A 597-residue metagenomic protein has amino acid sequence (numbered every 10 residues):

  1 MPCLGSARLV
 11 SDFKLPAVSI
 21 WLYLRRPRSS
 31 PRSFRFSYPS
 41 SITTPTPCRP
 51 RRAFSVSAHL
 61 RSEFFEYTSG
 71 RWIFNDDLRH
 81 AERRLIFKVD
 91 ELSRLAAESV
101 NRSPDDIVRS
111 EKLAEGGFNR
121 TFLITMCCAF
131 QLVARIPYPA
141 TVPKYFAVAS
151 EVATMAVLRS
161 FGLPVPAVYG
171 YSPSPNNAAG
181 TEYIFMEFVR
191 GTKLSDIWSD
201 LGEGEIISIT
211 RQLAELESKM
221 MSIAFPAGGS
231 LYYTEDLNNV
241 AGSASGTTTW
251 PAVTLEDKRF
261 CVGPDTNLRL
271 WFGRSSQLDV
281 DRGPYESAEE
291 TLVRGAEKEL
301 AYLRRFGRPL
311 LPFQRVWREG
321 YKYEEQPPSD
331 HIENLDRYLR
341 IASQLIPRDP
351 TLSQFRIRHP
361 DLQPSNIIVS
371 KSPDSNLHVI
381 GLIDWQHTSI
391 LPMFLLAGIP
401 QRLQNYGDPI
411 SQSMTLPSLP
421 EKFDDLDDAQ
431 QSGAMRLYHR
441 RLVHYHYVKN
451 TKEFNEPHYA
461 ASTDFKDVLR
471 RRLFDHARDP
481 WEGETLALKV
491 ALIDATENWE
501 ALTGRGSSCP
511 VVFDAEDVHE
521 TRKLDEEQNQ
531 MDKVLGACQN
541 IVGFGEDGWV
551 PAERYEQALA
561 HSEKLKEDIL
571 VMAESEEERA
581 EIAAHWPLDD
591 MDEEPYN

Functional and structural regions predicted by a protein language model:
P2-G5, V10-S195, D200-E203, R211 (+7 more regions): Conserved NTP-binding catalytic cores of kinases and kinase-like/nucleotidyltransferase enzymes across multiple kinase
F54, A58, D105-V108, F161 (+11 more regions): Fungi-biased regulatory scaffold/adaptor regions
R109-S329, E333-R337, Q344-I357, S370 (+1 more regions): ATP-binding pocket architecture of kinase catalytic cores
P166-Y169, G228-D236, L391-R402, G504-S507: Structured alpha-helical bundle/scaffold domains in large eukaryotic membrane-trafficking regulators
E256, R356, P364-S418: Catalytic activation segment of kinase domains across protein kinase-like and atypical kinase folds
C261-R348, Y445-H446, N450, N455 (+3 more regions): Long, low-complexity, polar/charged, intrinsically disordered or flexibly structured peripheral segments
D361: Conserved catalytic-loop position in the HRD/HxD motif
L396-G483, L492-E500: Active-site activation/catalytic loop segments of kinase-like enzymes and analogous catalytic loops in related
